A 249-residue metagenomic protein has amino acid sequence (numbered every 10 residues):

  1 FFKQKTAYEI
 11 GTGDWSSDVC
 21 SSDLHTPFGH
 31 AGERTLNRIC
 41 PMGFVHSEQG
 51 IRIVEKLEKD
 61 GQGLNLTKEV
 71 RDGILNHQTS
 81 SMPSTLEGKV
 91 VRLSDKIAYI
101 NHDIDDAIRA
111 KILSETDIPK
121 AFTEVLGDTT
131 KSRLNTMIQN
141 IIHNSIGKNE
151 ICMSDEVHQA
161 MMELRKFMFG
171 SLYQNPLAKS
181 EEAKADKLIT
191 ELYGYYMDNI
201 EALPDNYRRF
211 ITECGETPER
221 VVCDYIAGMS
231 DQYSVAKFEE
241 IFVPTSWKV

Functional and structural regions predicted by a protein language model:
F1-V19, I226: Single conserved hydrophobic/aromatic residue that forms the stacking wall/gate of nucleotide- or nucleobase-binding
E9, E33, E87: Acidic-residue sensor for enzyme active/binding pockets
S17-H46, I51-D60, I74, C223: An N-terminal structural lobe/cap that precedes and organizes the functional/catalytic core across diverse proteins
E48, R52-V249: Histidine-centered, transition-metal-coordinating active-site segments
